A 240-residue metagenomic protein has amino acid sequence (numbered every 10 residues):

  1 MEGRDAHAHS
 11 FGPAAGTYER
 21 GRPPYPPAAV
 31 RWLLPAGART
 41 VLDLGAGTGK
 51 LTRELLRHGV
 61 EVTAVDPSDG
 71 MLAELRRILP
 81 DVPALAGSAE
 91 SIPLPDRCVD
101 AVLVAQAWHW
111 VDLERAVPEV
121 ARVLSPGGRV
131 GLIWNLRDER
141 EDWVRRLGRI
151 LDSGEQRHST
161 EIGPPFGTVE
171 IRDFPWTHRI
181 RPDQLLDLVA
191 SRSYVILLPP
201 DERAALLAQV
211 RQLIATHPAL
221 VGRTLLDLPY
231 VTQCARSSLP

Functional and structural regions predicted by a protein language model:
M1-G37, K50: Conserved class I S-adenosyl-L-methionine
A38-R39, R97: Nucleotide donor/acceptor-binding cores
T40, T48-S91: Class I SAM-dependent methyltransferase SAM/SAH-binding core
L44: Conserved beta-strand/loop positions that form the S-adenosyl-L-methionine
E90-A101: A short acidic, Gly/Pro-enriched loop at the edge of an enzyme's catalytic core that lines a small-molecule cofactor
D100-E114: A short SAM/SAH-binding and catalytic strip from SAM-dependent methyltransferases
R115-I180: Conserved catalytic/acceptor-binding region of the Class I
G163-P240: Conserved Class I S-adenosyl-L-methionine
